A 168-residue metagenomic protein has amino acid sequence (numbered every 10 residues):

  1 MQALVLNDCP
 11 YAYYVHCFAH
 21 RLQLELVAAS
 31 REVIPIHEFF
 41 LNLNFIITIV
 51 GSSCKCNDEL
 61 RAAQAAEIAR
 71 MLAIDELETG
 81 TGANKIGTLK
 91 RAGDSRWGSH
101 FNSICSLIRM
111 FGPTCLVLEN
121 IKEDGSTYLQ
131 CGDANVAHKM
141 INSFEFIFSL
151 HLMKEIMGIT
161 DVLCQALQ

Functional and structural regions predicted by a protein language model:
M1-Q168: Alpha-helical structural modules in large enzymes and assemblies
